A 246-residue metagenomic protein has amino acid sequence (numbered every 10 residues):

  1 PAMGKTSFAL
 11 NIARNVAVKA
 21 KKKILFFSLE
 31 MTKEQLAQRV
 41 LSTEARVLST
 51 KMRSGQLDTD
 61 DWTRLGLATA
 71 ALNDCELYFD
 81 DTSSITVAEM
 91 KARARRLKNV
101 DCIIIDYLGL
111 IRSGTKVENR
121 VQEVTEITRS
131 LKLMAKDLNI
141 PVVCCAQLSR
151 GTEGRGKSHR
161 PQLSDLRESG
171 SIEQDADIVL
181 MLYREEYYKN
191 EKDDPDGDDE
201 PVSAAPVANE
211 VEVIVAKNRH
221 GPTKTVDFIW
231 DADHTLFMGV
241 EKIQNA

Functional and structural regions predicted by a protein language model:
P1-A2: The conserved Walker
K5-T6: Conserved lysine of the Walker
A9-N11, N15-N99, S113, V226-D227: Cytosolic-facing regulatory segments adjacent to core modules
L29-M31, I140, C145-Q147: Conserved H-loop
S84-I103, V117, E126-N139, G151-A246: C-terminal regions of RecA-like/P-loop NTPase motor modules
Y107: Walker B catalytic acidic pair
L110, R150: Residues immediately C-terminal
R112-N119: Conserved ATPase-coupling elements of RecA-like P-loop NTPase cores
